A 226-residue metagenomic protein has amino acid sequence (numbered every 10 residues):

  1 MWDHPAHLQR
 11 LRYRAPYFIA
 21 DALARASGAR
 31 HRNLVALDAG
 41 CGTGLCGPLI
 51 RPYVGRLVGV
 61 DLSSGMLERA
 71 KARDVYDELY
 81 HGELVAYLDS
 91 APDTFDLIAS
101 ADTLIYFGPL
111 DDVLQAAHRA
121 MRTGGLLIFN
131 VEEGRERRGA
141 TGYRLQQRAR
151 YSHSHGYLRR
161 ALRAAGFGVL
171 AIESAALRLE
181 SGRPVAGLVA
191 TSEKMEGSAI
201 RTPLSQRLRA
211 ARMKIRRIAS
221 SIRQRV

Functional and structural regions predicted by a protein language model:
H4-D21: Conserved SAM-binding loop and adjacent beta-strand
L37, G42-Y87: Class I SAM-dependent methyltransferase SAM/SAH-binding core
A99: A conserved beta-strand element that flanks and buttresses the S-adenosyl-L-methionine
T103: Hydrophobic adenine-recognition pocket in adenosine-nucleotide-binding enzymes
D111-T123: A short glycine-rich, Lys/Arg-flanked "PGG" loop and its adjoining helix->strand segment in the class I
F129-R150: Short, glycine-/aromatic-enriched active-site segment of Class I SAM-dependent methyltransferases
R150-G166, I172: Short alpha-helix
L177-I215: Core SAM-dependent methyltransferase catalytic element
